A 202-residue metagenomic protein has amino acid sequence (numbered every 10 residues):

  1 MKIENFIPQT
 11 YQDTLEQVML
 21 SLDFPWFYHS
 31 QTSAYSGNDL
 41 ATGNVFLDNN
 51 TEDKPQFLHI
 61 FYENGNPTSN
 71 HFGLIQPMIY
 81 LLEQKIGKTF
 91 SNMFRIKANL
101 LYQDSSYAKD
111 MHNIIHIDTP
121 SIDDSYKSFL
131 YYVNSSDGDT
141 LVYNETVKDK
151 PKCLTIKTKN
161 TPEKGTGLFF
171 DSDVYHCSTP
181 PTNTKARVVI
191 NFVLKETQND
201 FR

Functional and structural regions predicted by a protein language model:
M1-F90: Non-heme Fe(II)/2-oxoglutarate
T68-I190, L194-R202: Catalytic core of non-heme Fe(II) oxygenases with the double-stranded beta-helix
